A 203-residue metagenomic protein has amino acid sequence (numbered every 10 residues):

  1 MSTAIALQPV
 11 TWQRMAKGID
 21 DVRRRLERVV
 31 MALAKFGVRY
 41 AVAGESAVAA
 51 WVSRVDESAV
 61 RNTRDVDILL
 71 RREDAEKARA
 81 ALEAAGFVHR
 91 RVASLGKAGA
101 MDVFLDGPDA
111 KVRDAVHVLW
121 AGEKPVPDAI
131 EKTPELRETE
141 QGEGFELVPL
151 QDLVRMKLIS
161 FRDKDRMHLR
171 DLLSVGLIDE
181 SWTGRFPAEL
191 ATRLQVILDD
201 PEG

Functional and structural regions predicted by a protein language model:
M1-G203: Compositionally biased terminal segments of proteins
